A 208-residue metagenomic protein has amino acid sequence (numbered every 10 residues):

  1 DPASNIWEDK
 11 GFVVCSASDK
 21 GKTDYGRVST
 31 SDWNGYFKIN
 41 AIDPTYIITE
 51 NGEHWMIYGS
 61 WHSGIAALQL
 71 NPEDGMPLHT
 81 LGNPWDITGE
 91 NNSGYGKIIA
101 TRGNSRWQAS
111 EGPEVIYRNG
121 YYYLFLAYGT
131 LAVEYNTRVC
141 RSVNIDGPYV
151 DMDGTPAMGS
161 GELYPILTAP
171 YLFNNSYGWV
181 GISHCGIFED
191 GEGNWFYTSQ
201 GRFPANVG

Functional and structural regions predicted by a protein language model:
D1-G208: Carbohydrate-active catalytic/glycan-binding domains of CAZyme proteins, especially the secreted or lumenal ectodomains
